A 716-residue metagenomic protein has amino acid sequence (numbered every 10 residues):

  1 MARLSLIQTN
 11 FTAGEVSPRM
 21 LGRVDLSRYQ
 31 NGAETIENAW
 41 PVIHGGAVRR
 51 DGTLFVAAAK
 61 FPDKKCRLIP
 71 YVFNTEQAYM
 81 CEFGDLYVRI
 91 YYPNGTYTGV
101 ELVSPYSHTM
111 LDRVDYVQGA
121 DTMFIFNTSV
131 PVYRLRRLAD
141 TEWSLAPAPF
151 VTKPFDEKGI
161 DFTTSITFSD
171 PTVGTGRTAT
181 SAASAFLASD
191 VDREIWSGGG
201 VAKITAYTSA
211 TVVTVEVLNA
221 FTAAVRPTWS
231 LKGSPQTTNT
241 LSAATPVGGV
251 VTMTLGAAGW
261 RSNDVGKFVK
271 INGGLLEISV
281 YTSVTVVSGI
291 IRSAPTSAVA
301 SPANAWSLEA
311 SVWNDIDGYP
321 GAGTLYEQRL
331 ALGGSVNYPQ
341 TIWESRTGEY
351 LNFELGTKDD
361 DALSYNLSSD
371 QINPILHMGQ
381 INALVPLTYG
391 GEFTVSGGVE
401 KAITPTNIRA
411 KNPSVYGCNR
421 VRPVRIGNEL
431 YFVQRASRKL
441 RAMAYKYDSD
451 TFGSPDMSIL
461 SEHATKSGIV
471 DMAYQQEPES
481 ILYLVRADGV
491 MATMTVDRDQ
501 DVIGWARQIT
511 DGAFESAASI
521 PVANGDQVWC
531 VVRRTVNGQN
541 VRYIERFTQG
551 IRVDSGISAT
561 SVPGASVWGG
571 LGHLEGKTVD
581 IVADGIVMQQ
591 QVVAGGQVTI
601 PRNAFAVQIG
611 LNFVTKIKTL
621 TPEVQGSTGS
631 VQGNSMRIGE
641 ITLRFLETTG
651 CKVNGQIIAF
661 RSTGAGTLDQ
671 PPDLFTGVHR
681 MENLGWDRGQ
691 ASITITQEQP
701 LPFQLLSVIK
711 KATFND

Functional and structural regions predicted by a protein language model:
M1-Y97, R134, L138-G174, T228-V247 (+7 more regions): N-terminal beta-propeller domains
A2-Y97, H108, N373, V415 (+1 more regions): Beta-sheet repeat architectures centered on beta-propellers
Q77-F83, D121-F126, L330-G333, L376-T388 (+5 more regions): Short beta-strand elements that form the blades of beta-propeller/WD-repeat-like and other beta-sheet-rich scaffold
Y97, W143-S307, P455-T465, R507 (+2 more regions): Autoprocessing Asn-cyclization modules and mimics
F186, D315, D370, R409-C418 (+1 more regions): Short loop/turn motifs that recur once per blade in beta-propeller domains
G397-R435: Catalytic or ion-translocation cores adjacent to nucleophile or general acid/base/metal-coordination motifs in diverse
